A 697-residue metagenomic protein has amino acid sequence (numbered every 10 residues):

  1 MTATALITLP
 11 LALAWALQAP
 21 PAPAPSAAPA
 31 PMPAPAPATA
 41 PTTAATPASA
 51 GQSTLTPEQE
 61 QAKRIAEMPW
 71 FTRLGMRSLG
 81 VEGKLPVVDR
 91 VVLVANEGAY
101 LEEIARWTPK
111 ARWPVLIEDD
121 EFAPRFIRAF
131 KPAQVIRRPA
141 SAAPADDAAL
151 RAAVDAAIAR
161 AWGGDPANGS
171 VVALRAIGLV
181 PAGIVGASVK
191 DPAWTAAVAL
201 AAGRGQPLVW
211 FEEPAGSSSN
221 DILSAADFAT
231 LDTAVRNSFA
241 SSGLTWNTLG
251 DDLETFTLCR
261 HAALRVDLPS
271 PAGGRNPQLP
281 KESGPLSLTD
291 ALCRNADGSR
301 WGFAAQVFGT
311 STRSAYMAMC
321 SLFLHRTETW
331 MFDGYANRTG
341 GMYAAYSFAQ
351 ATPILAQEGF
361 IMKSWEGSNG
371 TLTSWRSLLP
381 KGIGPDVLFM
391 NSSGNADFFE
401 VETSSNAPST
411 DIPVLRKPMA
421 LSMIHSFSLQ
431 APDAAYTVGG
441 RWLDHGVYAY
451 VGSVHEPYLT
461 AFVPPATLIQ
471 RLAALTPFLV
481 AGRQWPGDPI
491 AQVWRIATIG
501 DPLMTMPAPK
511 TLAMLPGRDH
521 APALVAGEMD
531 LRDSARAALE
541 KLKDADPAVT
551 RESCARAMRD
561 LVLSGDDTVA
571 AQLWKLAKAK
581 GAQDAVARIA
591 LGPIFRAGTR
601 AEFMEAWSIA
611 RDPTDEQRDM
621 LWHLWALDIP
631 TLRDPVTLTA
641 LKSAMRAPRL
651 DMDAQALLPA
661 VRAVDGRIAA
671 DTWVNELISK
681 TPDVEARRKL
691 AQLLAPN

Functional and structural regions predicted by a protein language model:
M1-A22: Sec-dependent N-terminal signal peptides
W15-T56: Compositionally biased, proline/threonine/alanine/serine-rich low-complexity intrinsically disordered stretches
P20, A640-N697: Long, helix-rich interaction regions
A50-N96, W107-P114, R160: Boundary/entry segment of secreted carbohydrate-active catalytic domains
V91-A111, E118, I184-R204: A structural feature that tracks compact, well-ordered secondary-structure segments with a strong bias toward
E121-Q134, A142-D584, G592-T599, A626-K642 (+4 more regions): Cysteine-dependent hydrolase recognition
A555-R556, A587-L591, D619-W625, Q655-A656 (+1 more regions): Alpha-solenoid helical repeat scaffolds
W574, W607-A610, V674: Inward-facing hydrophobic residues that define packing positions of alpha-helical scaffold repeats
